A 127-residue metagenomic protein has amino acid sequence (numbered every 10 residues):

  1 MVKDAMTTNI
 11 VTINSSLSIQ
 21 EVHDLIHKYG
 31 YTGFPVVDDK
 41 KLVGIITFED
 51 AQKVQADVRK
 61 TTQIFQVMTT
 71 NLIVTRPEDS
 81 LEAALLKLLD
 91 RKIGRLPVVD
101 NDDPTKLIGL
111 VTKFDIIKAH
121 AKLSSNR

Functional and structural regions predicted by a protein language model:
M1-I10, L17-Q20, T47, K60-L72: Bateman (tandem CBS) regulatory domains
T12-G30, V37-D38, Q55, V74-G94 (+3 more regions): The conserved cystathionine-beta-synthase
K41, D57-T61: Short, glycine- and charge-enriched coil/turn segments that flank and shape catalytic ligand pockets
L42-I45, P104-L110: Glycine-rich acetyl-CoA-binding "A-motif" of GNAT/NAT acetyltransferases
E49-V54: Bacterial c-di-GMP phosphodiesterase catalytic domain signature
